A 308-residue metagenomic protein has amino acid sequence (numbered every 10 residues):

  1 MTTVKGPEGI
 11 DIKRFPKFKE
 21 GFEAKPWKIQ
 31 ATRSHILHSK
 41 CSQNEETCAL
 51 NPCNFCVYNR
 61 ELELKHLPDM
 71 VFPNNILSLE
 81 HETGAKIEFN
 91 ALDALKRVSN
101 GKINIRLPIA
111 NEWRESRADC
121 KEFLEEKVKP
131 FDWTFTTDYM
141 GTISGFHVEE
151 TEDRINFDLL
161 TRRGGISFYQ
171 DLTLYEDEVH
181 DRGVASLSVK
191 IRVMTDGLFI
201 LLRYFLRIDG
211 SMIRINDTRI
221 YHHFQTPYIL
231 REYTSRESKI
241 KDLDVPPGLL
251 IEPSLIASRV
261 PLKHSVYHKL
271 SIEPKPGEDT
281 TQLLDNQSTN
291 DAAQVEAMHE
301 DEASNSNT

Functional and structural regions predicted by a protein language model:
V4-E63, R106-I166, Q170, D181-G183: Anionic, Ser/Thr-rich low-complexity intrinsically disordered regions
I29, I36, I87-F89, I213 (+1 more regions): Short, isolated positions in well-ordered beta-strands
A49-A94, S188-M194: Amphipathic, interaction-prone secondary-structure segments
K86-I87, I103, W113, M212: Short, solvent-exposed loop/turn motifs
A91, V98-G101: Short, compact, well-ordered microdomains
P130-T308: A eukaryote-biased signal for long
